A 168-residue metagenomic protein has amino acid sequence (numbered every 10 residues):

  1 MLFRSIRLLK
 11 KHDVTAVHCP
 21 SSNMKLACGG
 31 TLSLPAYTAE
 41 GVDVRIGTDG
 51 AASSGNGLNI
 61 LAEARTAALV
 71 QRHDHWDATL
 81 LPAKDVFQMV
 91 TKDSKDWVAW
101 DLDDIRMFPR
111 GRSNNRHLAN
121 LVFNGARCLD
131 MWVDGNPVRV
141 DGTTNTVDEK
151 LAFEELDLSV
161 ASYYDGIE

Functional and structural regions predicted by a protein language model:
L8-V17, A39-V44: Glycine-enriched alpha-helix->loop->beta-strand junction motifs that scaffold or abut catalytic
L9-T15, D74, L158-A161: Short, electropositive alpha-helical surface patch
V17-H18, A99: Conserved beta-strand positions in the central sheet of alpha/beta enzyme cores
P20-M24, D49-A52: Short, acidic/turn-prone active-site loops that include or flank metal/cofactor- and phosphate-binding residues
G29-P35, N114-R116: Charged helix-capping and loop-helix junction motifs
L32-M107, V122, N136-V138: His/Asp/Glu-enriched, well-ordered alpha-helical/loop segment that forms or immediately abuts the divalent-metal
K84, T91-E168: Active-site microenvironment of metallo-dependent hydrolases
